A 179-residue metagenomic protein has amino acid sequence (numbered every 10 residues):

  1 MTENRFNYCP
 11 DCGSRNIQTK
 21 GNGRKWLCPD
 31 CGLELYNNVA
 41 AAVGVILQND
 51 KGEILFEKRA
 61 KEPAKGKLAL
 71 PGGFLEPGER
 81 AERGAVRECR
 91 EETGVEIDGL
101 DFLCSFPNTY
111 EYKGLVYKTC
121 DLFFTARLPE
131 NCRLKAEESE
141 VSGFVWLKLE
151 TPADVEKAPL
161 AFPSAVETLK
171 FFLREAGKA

Functional and structural regions predicted by a protein language model:
M1-G44: Acidic, metal-coordinating catalytic segment for phosphate/diphosphate chemistry, firing primarily on the Nudix
Y8, G44, E53, F123 (+1 more regions): Conserved beta-strand and immediately adjacent loop positions that scaffold enzyme active sites
Q18, I54, P63, T109 (+1 more regions): Flexible, glycine-rich phosphate/dinucleotide-binding loops and adjacent beta-alpha linkers at cofactor/substrate
G23, N38-A42, P63-K65, L70 (+1 more regions): Short connector loops at helix/strand junctions that flank enzyme active sites, especially segments positioning acidic
L47-Q48, F56, A126, W146: Conserved hydrophobic "DFG−1" position in protein kinase catalytic cores
N49-E91: Conserved Nudix-box catalytic region and its N-terminal flanking loop in Nudix hydrolases and closely related
L75-D101, F106-F162: Unchanged
D154-A179: Long C-terminal interaction/binding lobes of large macromolecular proteins
